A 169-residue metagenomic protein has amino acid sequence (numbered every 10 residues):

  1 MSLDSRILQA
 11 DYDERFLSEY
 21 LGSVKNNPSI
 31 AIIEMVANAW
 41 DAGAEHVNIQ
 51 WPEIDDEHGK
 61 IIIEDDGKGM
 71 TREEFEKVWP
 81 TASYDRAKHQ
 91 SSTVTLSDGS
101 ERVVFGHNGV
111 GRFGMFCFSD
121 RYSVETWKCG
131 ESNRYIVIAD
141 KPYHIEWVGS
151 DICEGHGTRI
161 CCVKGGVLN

Functional and structural regions predicted by a protein language model:
M1-G166: GHKL (Bergerat-fold) ATPase N-terminal catalytic module, capturing the glycine-rich phosphate-binding loop and acidic
